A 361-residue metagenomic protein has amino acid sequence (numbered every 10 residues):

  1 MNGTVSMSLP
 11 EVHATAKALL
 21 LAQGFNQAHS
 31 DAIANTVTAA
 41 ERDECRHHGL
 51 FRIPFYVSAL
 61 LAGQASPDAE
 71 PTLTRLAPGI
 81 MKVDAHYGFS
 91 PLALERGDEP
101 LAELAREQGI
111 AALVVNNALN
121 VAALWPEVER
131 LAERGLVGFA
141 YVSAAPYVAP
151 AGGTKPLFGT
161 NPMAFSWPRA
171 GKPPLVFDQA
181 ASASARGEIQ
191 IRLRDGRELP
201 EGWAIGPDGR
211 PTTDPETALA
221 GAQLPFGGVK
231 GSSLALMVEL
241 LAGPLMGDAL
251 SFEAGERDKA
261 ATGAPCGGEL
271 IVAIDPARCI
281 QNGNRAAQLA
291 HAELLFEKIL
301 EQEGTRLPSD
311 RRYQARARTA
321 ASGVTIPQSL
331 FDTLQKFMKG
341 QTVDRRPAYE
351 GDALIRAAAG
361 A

Functional and structural regions predicted by a protein language model:
M1-M7, A14-I33, T38-A39, R46-Q64 (+3 more regions): Acidic, glycine/proline-rich low-complexity segments that act as flexible tails and inter-domain linkers
N2-G3, M7, V12, L250-A361: Catalytic-core signal marking the mid-to-C-terminal active-site face
H48-A102: Active-site cofactor/substrate anionic-group-binding motifs, chiefly glycine- and Lys/Arg-rich phosphate-binding loops
I80-A170: A generic, well-ordered mixed alpha/beta core segment in the N-terminal half of proteins
L136-Y147, G243-R257: Glycine-rich phosphate/pyrophosphate-binding loops and their adjacent beta-strand/loop elements at enzyme active sites
V148-E216: Phosphate/diphosphate-binding glycine-rich loops and adjacent basic-rich segments that engage nucleotide
R186-G247, K259-A264: Small-residue-enriched flexible segments
